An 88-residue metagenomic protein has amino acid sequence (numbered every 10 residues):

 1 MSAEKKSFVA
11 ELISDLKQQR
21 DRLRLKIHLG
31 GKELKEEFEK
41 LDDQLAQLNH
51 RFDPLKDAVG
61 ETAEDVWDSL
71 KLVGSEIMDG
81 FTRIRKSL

Functional and structural regions predicted by a protein language model:
K5-L88: Amphipathic alpha-helical membrane/lipid-surface binding segments
